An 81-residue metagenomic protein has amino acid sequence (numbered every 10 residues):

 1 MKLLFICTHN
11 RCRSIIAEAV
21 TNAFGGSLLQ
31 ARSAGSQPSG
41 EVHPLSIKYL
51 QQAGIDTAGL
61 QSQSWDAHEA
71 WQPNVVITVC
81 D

Functional and structural regions predicted by a protein language model:
M1-A67: Conserved active-site segments centered on acidic
Q63-D81: Glycine/proline-rich loop-helix segments at beta-alpha junctions forming the active-site rim of enzyme cores
